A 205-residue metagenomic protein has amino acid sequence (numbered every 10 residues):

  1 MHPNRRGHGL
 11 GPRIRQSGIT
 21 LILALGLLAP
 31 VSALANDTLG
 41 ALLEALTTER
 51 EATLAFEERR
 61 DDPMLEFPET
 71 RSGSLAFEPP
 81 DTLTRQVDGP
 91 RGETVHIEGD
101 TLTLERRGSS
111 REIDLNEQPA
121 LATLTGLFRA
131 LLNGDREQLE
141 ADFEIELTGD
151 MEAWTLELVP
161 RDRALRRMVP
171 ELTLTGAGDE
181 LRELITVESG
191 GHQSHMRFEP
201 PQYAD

Functional and structural regions predicted by a protein language model:
P3-L21: Bacterial N-terminal signal peptides that target proteins for export
G18-P30: Bacterial N-terminal signal peptides
V31-P68: N-terminal leader/targeting segments and the immediate start of mature chains
F56, L83-Q86, L102-L104, L156-L158 (+1 more regions): Short hydrophobic/aromatic-rich beta-strand segments that constitute the beta-sheet cores of beta-sandwich/beta-barrel
F67-G73, E171, H192: Amphipathic hydrophobic-ligand
S74-G126, S194, P200: An acidic-aromatic
G108-T155: Flexible, surface-exposed loop/linker segments and immediately adjacent secondary-structure boundaries
R136-D142, G149-D205: Gly/Pro-enriched, hydrophobic low-complexity segments that function as extracytoplasmic propeptides/linkers
